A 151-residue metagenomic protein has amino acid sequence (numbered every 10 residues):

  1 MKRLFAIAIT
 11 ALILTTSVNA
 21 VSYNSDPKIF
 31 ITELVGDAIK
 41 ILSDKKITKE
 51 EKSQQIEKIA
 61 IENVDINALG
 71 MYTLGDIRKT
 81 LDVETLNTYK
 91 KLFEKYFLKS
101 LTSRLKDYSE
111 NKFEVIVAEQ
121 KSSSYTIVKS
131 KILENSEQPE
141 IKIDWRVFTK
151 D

Functional and structural regions predicted by a protein language model:
M1-L4: Positively charged n-region of N-terminal signal peptides that target proteins for export
I7-T16: Bacterial N-terminal signal peptides
I13, V64, Y108: Residue-level signal for pocket-adjacent positions within structured domains
T16-S22: Sec/Tat signal peptide C-region and signal peptidase I cleavage site
N24-R104: Early exported N-terminus immediately downstream of N-terminal targeting peptides
A38, A118-D151: Exposed beta-sheet edge and beta->alpha loop/turn motif
L105-V117: A short, amphipathic edge element
